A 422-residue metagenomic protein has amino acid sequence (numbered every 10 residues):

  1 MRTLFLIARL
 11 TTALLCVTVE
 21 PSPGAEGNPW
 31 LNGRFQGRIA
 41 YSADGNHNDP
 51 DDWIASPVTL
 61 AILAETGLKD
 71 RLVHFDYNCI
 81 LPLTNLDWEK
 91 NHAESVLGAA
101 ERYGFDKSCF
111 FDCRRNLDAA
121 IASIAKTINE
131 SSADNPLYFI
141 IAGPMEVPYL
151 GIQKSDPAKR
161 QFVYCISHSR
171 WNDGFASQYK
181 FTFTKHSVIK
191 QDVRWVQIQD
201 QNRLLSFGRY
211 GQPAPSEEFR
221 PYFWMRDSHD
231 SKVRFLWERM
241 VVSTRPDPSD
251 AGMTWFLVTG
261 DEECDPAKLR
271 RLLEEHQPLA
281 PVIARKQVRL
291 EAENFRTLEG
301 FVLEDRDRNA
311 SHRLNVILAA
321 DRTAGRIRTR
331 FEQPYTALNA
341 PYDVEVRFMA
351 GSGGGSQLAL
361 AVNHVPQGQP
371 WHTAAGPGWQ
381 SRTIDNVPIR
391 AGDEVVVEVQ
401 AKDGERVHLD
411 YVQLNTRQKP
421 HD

Functional and structural regions predicted by a protein language model:
M1-F5: Positively charged n-region of N-terminal signal peptides that target proteins for export
I7-T18: Bacterial N-terminal signal peptides
T11, I39, G392-D393: General secondary-structure edge motif
E20-G24: Sec/Tat signal peptide C-region and signal peptidase I cleavage site
A25-A284: N-terminal acidic, glycine/proline-rich low-complexity segments
I283-D422: Extracytoplasmic
